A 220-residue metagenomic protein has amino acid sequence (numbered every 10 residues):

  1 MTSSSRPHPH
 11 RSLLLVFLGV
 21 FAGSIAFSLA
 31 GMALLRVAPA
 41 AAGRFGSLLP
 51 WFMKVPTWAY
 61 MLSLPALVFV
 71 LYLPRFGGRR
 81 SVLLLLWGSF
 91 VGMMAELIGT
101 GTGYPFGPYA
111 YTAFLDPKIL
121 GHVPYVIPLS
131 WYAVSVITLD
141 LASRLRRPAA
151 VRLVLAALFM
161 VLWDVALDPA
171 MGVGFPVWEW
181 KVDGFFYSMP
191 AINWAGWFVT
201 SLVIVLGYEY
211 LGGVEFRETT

Functional and structural regions predicted by a protein language model:
T2-T220: Aromatic-rich, lipid-facing transmembrane alpha helices and their immediate juxtamembrane interface loops in integral
